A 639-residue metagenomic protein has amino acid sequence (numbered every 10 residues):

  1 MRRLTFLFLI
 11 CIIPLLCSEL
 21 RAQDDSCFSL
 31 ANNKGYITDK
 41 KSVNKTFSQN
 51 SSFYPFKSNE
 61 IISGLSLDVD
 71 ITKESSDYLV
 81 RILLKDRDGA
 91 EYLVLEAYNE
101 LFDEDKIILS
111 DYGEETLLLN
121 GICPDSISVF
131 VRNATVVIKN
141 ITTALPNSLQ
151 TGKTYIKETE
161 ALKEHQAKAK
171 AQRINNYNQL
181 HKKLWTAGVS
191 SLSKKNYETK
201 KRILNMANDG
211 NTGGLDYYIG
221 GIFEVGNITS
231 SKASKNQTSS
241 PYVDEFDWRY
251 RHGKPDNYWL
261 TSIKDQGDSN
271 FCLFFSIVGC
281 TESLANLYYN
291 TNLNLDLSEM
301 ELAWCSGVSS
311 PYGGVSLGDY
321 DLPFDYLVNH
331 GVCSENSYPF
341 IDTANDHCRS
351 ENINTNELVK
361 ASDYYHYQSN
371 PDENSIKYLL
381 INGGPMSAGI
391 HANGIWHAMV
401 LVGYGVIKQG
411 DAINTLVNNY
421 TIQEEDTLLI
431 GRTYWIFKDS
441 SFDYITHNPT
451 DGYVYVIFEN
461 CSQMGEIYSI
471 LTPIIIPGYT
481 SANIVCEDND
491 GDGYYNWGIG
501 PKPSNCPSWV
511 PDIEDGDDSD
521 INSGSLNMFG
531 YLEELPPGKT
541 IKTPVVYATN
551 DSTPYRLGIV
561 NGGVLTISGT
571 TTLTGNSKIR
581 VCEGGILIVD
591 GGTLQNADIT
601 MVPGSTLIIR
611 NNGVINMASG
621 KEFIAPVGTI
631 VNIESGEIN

Functional and structural regions predicted by a protein language model:
L7-L15: Bacterial N-terminal signal peptides
C17-A22: Boundary at the C-terminal end of the N-terminal hydrophobic targeting segment
K40-S51, Y364-N370: Extracellular beta-rich ligand/substrate-recognition surface
V43, S48-S63, I71-T154: Beta-sandwich interaction modules
Y155-N270, F274-V278, L284-L297, V315-F324 (+3 more regions): Structured alpha-helical subdomains that flank or immediately precede key functional sites
Y242, F246-H252, N270-E282, D296 (+1 more regions): Predominantly the structural core of cysteine protease catalytic domains
A482-M528: Membrane-associated feature with strongest affinity for ZDHHC
N527, Y531-N639: Extracellular beta-strand-rich, repetitive "passenger/adhesive" scaffolds that bind or process carbohydrates
